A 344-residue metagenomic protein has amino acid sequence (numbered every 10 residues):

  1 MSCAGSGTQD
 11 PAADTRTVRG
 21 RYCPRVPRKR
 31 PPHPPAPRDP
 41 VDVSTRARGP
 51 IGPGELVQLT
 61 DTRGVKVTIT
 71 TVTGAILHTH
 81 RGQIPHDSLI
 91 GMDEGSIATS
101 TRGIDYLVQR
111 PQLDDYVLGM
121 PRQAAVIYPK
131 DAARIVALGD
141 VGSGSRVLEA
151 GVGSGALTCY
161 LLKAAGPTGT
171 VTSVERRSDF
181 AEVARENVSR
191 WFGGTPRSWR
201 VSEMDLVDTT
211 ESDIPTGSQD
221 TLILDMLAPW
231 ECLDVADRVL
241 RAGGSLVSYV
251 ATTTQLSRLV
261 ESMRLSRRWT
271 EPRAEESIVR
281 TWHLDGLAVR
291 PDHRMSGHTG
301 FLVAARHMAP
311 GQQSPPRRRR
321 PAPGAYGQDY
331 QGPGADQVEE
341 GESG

Functional and structural regions predicted by a protein language model:
C23-L107: N-terminal auxiliary segments of SAM/dcSAM-dependent transferases
G49, G119-A132: Conserved SAM-binding loop and adjacent beta-strand
G144, P167-T168, L240-S245: Short glycine-dipeptide loop
G144-G153: Conserved class I S-adenosyl-L-methionine
S154-P167: Conserved SAM-binding loop of SAM-dependent methyltransferases across substrates and taxa, primarily the Class I
V174-G217, T221, P229: S-adenosyl-L-methionine
W230-F301: C-terminal substrate-binding/active-site "lid" region of AdoMet-derived donor-dependent transferases
R264-R267, V279-G344: Core SAM-dependent methyltransferase catalytic element
